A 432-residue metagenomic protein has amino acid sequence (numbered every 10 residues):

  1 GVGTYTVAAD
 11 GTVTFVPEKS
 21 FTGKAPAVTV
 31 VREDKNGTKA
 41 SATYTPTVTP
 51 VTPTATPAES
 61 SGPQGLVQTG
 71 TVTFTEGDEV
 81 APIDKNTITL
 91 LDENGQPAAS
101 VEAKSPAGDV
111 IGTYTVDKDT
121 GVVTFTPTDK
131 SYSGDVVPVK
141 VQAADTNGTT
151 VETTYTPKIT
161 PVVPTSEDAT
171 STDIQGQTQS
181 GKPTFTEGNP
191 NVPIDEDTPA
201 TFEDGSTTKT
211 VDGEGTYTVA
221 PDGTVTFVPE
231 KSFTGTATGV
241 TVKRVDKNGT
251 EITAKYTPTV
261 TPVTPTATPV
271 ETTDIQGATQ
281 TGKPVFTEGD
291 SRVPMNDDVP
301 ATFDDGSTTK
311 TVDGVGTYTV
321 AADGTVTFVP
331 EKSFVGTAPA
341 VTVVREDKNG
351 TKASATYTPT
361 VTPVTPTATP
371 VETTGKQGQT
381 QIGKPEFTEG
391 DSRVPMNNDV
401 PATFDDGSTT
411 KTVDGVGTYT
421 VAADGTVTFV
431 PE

Functional and structural regions predicted by a protein language model:
G1-A42, E102-T153, T207-A254, T308-A355 (+1 more regions): Acidic, turn/loop-rich segments in luminal/extracellular domains of secretory-pathway and cell-surface proteins
G1-T12, V48, V67-T120, T153-Y155 (+8 more regions): Surface-exposed or secretory-pathway low-complexity segments enriched in glycine-proline and Ser/Thr/acidic residues
V13, A27, T52-T54, T89 (+9 more regions): A generic structural micro-environment signature that highlights single residues at secondary-structure boundaries
T47-T54, K158-T165, T259-T266, T360-A368: Extracellular interdomain linker/stem segments of modular secreted and single-pass surface proteins
T54-L66, T165-Q177, T266-A278, A368-Q379: Short, solvent-exposed loop/edge segments of extracellular or virion-exposed proteins
